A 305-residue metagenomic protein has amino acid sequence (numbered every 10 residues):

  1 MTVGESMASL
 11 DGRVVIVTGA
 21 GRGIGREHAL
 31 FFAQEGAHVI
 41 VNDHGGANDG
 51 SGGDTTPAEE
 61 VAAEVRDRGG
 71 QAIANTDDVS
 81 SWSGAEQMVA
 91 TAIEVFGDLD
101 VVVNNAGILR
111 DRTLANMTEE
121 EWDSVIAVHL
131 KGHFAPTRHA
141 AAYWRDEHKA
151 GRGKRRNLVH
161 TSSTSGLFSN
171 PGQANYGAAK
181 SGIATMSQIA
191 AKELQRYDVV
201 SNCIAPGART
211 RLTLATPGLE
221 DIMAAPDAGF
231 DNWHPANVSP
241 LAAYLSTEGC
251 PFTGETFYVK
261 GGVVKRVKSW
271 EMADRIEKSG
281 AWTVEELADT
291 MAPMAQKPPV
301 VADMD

Functional and structural regions predicted by a protein language model:
A8-V41: Canonical Rossmann dinucleotide-binding motif of NAD(H)/NADP(H)-dependent dehydrogenases/reductases, specifically
D11, R68-Q71, T91-N104, R110 (+1 more regions): A glycine-rich helix->loop->beta "capping" turn within Rossmann-like NAD(P)(H)-dependent oxidoreductase domains
G25, T137, A179, S187: Active-site helix of classical SDR
T55, E59, T76-V89, E119: The beta1-alpha1 cofactor-binding region of Rossmann-like NAD(H)/NADP(H)-dependent oxidoreductases
T113-L114, E121-I126: Substrate-binding pocket helix/loop in short-chain dehydrogenase/reductase
S163: Residue(s) in the substrate-gating loop at a strand-loop-helix junction that position the organic substrate next
A224-D305: C-terminal helical subdomain
